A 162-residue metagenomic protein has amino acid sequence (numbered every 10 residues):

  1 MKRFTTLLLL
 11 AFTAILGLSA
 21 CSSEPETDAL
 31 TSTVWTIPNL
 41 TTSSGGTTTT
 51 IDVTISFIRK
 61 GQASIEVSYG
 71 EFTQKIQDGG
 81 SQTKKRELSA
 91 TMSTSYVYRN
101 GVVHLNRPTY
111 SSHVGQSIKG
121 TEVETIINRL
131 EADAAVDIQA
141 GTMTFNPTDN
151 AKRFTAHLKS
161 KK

Functional and structural regions predicted by a protein language model:
M1-C21: Sec-dependent bacterial lipoprotein signal peptides
C21-S93, V97-K162: Lipid interaction determinants
